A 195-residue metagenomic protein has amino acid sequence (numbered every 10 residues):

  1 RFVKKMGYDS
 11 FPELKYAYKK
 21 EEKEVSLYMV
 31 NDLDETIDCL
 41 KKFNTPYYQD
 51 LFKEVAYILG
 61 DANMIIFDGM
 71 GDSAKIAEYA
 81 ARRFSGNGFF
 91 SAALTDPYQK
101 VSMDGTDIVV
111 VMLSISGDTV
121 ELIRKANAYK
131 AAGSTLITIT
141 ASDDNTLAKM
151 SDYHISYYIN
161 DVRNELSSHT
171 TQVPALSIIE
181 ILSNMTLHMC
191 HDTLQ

Functional and structural regions predicted by a protein language model:
R1-E54: HTH-adjacent hinge/linker in prokaryotic transcriptional regulators
G60-H191: Glycine-rich phosphate-binding loops that contact phosphosugars or nucleotide phosphates
